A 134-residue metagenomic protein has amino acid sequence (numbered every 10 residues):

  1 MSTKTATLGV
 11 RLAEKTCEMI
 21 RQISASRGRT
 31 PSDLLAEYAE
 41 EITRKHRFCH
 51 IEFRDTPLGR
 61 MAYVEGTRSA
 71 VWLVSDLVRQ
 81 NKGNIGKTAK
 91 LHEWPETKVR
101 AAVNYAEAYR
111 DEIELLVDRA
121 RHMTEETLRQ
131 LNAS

Functional and structural regions predicted by a protein language model:
M1-L12: Short Lys/Arg-rich basic patches
T5, R47-Y63: Short, Lys/Arg-enriched N-terminal segment that forms or immediately precedes the first helix of a structured domain
A13-P31: Surface-exposed, Lys/Arg-rich phosphate-binding patches that contact polyanionic backbones
I23, K87-K90: Short alpha-helical "recognition helix" segments of helix-turn-helix
R29-H50: Short, basic amphipathic alpha-helical segments that act as recognition/interaction helices in nucleic-acid-binding
F48-F53, E112-H122: Short Lys/Arg-enriched helix C-cap and helix-to-coil transition segments that create basic nucleic-acid-contact patches
P57-R68, V117-S134: Intrinsically disordered, low-complexity basic tails/linkers immediately adjacent to helix-turn-helix/homeobox/MYB/SANT
T67-K82: Short, amphipathic alpha-helical "recognition" segments used to contact nucleic acids or chromatin
